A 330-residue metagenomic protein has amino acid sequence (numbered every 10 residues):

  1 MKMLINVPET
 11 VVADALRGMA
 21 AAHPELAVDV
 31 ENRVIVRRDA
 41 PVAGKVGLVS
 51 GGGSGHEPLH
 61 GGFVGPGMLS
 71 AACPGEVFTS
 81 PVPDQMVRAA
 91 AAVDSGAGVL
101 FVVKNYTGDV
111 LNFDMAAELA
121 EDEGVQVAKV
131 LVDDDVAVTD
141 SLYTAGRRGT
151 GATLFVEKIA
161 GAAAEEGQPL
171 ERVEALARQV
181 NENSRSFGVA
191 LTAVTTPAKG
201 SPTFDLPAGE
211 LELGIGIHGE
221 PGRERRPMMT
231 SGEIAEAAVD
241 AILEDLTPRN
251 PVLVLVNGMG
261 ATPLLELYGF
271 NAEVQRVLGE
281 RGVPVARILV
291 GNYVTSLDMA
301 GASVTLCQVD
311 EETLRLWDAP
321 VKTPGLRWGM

Functional and structural regions predicted by a protein language model:
M1-L48, G301, E311-M330: N-terminal amphipathic/basic leader segments beginning at the initiator methionine
K2, V46-G53, L69-A72, G98-T107 (+4 more regions): Short glycine-rich or small-residue beta-strand-to-loop segments that form or flank ligand, phosphate, metal/Fe-S
H56, G65-G96, L243: Glycine-rich oxoanion-binding loops at beta->alpha junctions
A72-V77, E121-Y143, E280-V285: Short, acidic/small-residue loops that bind anionic groups at enzyme active sites
V110-G124, Y143, E266-A272: Short Gly/Thr/Asp-enriched flexible loops that form oxyanion-binding sites at enzyme active sites
V130-R172, L176-N183: Short alpha-helices
A164-G269, R276: Mixed-charge interfacial surface used for oligomerization/domain docking and macromolecular partner engagement
A241, D245-M330: C-terminal non-catalytic interaction/assembly regions of soluble proteins
